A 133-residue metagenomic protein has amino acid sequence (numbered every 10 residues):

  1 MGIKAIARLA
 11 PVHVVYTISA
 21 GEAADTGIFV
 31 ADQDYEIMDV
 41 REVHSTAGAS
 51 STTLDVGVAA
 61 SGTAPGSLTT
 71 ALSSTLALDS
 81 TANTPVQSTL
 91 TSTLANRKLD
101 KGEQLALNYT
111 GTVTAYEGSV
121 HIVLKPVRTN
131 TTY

Functional and structural regions predicted by a protein language model:
G2-Y133: Surface-exposed, low-hydrophobicity beta-strand/loop segments enriched in small/polar/acidic residues
